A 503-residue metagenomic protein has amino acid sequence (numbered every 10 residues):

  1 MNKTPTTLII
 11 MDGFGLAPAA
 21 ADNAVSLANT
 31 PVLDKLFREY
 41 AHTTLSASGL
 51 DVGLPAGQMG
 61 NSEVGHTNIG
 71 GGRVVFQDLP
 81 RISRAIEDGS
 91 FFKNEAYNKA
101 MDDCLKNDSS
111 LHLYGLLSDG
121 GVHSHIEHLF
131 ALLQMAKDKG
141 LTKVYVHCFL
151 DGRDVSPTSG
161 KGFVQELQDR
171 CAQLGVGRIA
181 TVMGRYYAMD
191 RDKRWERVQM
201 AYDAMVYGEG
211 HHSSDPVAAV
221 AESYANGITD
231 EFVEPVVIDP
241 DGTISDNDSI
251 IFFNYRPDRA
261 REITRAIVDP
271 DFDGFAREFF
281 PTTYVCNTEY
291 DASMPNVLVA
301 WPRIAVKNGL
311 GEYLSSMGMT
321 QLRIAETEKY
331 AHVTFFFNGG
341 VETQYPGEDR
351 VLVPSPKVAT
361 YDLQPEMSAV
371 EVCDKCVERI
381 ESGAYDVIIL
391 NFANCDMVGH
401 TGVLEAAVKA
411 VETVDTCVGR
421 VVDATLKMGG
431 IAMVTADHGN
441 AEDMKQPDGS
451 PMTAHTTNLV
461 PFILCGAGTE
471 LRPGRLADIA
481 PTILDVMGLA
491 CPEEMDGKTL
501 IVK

Functional and structural regions predicted by a protein language model:
M1-K503: Feature captures the catalytic ectodomains and active-site-proximal regions of enzymes that hydrolyze or transfer
